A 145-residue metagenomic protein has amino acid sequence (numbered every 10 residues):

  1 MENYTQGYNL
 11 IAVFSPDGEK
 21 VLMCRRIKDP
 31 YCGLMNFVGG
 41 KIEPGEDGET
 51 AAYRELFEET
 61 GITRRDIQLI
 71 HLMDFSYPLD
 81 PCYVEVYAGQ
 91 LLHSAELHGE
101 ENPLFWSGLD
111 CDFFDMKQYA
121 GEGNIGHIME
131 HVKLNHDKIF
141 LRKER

Functional and structural regions predicted by a protein language model:
M1-V21, V38-K41: Conserved N-terminal beta-strand and adjoining loop/helix that marks the start of the Nudix/MutT-like hydrolase domain
T5-Q6, P16, P30, L79-P81 (+1 more regions): A generic fold-level signal
I11, V21, Y87, P103-L104: Well-ordered beta-strand positions enriched in small/hydrophobic/aromatic, beta-favoring residues
S15-E19, I27, Q90-A95, L109-D110: Short loop segments at secondary-structure junctions
K20-E58: Conserved Nudix-box catalytic region and its N-terminal flanking loop in Nudix hydrolases and closely related
G61-A95: Active-site segment of metal-dependent pyrophosphate-handling enzymes, primarily the Nudix hydrolase catalytic core
A88, E96-L134: NUDIX/MutT-family hydrolases
E130, L134-R145: Acidic/histidine-enriched, glycine/proline-rich intrinsically disordered or flexible terminal extensions
